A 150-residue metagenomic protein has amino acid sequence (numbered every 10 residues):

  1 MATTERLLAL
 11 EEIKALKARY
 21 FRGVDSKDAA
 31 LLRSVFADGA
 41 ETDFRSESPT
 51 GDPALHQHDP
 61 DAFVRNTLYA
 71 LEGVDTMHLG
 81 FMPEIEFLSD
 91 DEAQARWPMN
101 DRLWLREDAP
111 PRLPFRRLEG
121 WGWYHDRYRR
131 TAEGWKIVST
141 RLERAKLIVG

Functional and structural regions predicted by a protein language model:
M1-S26, A30-D38: Short, low-complexity N-terminal intrinsically disordered segments enriched in polar/charged residues
T3, L7, A54-Q57, F115: Charge-dense, low-complexity intrinsically disordered segments
Y20-F21, F36, F44, F63 (+3 more regions): Aromatic side chains
A29-D101: A solvent-exposed, acidic/Ser-Thr-rich amphipathic alpha-helical stretch
E72-G150: A beta-strand edge to alpha-helix "cap/lid" segment located at domain peripheries
